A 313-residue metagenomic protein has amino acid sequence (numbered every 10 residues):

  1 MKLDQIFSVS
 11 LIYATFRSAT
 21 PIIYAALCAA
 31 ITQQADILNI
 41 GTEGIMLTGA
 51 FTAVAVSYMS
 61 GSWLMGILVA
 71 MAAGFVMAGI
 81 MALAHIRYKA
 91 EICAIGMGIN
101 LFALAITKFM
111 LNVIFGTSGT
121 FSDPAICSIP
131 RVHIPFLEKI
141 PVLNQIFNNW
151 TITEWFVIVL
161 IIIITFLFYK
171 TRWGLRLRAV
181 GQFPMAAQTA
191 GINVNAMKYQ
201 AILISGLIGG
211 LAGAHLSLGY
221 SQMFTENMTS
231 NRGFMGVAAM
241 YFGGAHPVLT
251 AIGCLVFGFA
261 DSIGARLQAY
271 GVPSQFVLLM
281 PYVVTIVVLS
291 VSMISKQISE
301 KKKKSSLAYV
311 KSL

Functional and structural regions predicted by a protein language model:
S10-M59, W63, I67, M71 (+2 more regions): Single transmembrane alpha-helix segments in multi-pass membrane proteins
A25-A26, A50, V54, L104-K108 (+5 more regions): Hydrophobic core segments of alpha-helical transmembrane domains in multi-pass membrane transport and ion-translocation
Q34-L38, G79-F136, S230-V248: Short loop segments and helix-boundary regions at transmembrane helix junctions of multi-pass inner-membrane proteins
C93, T120-P124, N149-F156, K198 (+3 more regions): Loop-to-transmembrane alpha-helix initiation sites
L104-Y169, V272-V277, K304-L313: Transmembrane helix-bundle core of multi-pass membrane transporters and related energy-transducing complexes
Q145-F224, P247-V248, I252: Helix-loop-helix "hairpin" substructures at the membrane interface of multi-pass membrane proteins
Q182-T189, N193-A196, L267-L313: Cytosolic-side transmembrane-helix boundaries in multi-pass membrane proteins
G206-G209, G219-Y282: Transmembrane alpha-helical segments in multi-pass inner-membrane proteins
